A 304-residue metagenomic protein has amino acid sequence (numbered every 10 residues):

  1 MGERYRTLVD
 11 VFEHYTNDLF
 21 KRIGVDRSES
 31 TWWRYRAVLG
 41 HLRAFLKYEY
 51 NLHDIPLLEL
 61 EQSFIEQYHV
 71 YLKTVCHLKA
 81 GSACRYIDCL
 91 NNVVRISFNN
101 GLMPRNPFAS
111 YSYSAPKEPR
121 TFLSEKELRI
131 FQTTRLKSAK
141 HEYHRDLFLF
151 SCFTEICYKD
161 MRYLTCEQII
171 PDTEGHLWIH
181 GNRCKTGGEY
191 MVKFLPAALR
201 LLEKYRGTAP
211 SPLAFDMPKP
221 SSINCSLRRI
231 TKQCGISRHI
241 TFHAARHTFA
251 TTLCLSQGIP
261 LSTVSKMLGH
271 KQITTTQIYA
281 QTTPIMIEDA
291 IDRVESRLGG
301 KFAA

Functional and structural regions predicted by a protein language model:
S30, V38-Y48, S63-I65, T74-A109 (+1 more regions): N-terminal DNA-binding recognition helix of tyrosine site-specific recombinases/integrases
A80, C84-Y86, M103, F108-Y158: Basic, Lys/Arg- and aromatic-enriched nucleic-acid-binding interface segment
E118-T121, E125-E127, Y163-L201: Conserved tyrosine-mediated DNA breakage-rejoining catalytic core shared by Y-recombinases
F122, R183-G187, P220, L268-R293: Catalytic-site neighborhood detector that most strongly recognizes the C-terminal catalytic loop/helix of tyrosine
K137-S138, G207-L213, C225-K266: Short, basic (Lys/Arg/His-rich) helix/loop patches that form interaction surfaces in the mid-to-C-terminal regions
L149, F153, K159-D160, R246-K271 (+2 more regions): C-terminal catalytic core of tyrosine-transesterase DNA break-rejoin enzymes
C184-E203, T208-R229: C-terminal catalytic core of Y-nucleophile DNA break-rejoin enzymes
V294-A304: C-terminal secondary-structure termini that scaffold catalytic or DNA-interacting sites
